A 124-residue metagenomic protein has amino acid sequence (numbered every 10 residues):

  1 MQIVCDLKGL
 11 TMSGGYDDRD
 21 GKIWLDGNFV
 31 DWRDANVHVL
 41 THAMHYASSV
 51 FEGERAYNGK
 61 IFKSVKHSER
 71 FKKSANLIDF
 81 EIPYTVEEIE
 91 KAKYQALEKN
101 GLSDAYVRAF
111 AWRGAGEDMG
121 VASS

Functional and structural regions predicted by a protein language model:
M1-S124: Conserved alpha/beta cores of soluble small-molecule-handling proteins
